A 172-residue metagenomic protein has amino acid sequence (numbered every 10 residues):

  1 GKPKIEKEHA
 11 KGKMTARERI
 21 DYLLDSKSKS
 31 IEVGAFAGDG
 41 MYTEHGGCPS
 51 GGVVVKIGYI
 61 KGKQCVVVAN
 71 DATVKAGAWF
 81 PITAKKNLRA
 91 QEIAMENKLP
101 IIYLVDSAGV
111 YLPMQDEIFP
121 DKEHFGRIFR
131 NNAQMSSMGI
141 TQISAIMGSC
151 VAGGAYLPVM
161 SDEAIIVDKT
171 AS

Functional and structural regions predicted by a protein language model:
G1-S149, G153-Y156, M160-S172: Terminal-region recognition feature
